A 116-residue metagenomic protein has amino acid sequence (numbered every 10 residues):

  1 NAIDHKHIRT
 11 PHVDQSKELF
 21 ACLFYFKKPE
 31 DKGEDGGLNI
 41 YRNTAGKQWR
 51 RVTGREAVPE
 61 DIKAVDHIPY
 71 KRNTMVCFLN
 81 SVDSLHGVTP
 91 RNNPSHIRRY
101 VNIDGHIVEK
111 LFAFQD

Functional and structural regions predicted by a protein language model:
N1-Q115: Catalytic core of non-heme Fe(II) oxygenases with the double-stranded beta-helix
